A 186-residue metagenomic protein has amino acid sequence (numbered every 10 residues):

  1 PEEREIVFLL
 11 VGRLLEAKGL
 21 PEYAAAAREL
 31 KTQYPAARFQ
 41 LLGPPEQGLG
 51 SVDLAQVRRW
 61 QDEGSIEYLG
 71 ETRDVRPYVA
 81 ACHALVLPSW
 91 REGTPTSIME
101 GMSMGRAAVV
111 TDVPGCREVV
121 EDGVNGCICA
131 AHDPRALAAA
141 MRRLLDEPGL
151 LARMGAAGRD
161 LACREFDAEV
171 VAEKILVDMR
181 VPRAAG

Functional and structural regions predicted by a protein language model:
I6, L15-E29, R135-A136: A conserved mid-protein helix/loop that constitutes part of the nucleotide-sugar donor-binding site
R38-S65, L69, L150: Short, structured helix-loop element that forms part of the nucleotide-activated donor/catalytic region
E71, W90: Aromatic "clamp/platform" in nucleotide-sugar-dependent glycosyltransferases that forms part of the donor/acceptor
H83, G105: A short alpha->beta transition loop at the rim of the catalytic pocket in nucleotide-sugar-dependent
L85-V86, V109: A short hydrophobic beta-strand element within the catalytic core of glycosyltransferases that build diverse glycans
A107-V110, V120: Short hydrophobic beta-strand element within catalytic cores of glycosyltransferases and related nucleotide-activated
D122-G123, C127-P134, R143-G149: Conserved acidic donor-binding segment of nucleotide-sugar-dependent glycosyltransferases
A136, R143, L150-R164, V171-V177: A short, well-ordered alpha-helix in the C-terminal region of glycosyltransferases
